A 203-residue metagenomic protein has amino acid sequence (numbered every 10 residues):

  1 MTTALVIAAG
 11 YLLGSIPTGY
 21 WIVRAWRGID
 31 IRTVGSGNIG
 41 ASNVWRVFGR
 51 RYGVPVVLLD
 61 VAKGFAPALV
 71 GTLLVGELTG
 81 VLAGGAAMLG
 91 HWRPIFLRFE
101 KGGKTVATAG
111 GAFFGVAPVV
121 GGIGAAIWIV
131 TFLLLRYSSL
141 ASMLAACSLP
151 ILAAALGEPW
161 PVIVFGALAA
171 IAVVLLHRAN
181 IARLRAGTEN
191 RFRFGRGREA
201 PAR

Functional and structural regions predicted by a protein language model:
T2, V6, Y52-L97, V119-V120 (+1 more regions): Nucleotide and nucleotide-moiety/phosphate-recognizing core
T2-V6, R50-Y52, A112, V162-F165: Short alpha-helical transmembrane interface motifs in multi-pass membrane proteins
T3-V6, G10-P17: Alpha-helical transmembrane segments and their membrane-interface boundaries that form or gate the permeation pathway
G10, A86-G90, W128, A145-L149 (+1 more regions): Transmembrane alpha-helical core residues of multi-pass small-molecule transporters, especially secondary transporters
L13, T18-F65, H91-A107, L133-L144 (+1 more regions): Interhelical loop and helix-boundary elements at the membrane-water interface of polytopic inner-membrane proteins
W45-F48, G71-V75, G90, T105-L135 (+1 more regions): Interfacial segments of multi-pass membrane proteins
G122, S138-A146, G157-A169: Loop-to-transmembrane alpha-helix initiation sites
P159-G187: Alpha-helical transmembrane segments and their immediate juxtamembrane flanks in integral membrane proteins
